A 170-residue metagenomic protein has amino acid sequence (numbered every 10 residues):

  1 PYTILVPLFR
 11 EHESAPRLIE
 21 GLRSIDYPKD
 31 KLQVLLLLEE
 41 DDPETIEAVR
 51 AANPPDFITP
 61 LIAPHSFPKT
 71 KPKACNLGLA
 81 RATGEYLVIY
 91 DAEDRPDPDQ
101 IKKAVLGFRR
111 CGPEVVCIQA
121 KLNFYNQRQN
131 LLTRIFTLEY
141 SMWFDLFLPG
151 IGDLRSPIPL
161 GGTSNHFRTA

Functional and structural regions predicted by a protein language model:
P1, S14-Y27: Juxtamembrane C-terminal module of membrane proteins
Y2-T3, Q33: Cell-envelope/extracellular polymer assembly enzymes that use nucleotide-activated donors
V6-I19, E39-D41: Active-site beta-to-alpha loop of glycosyltransferases that engages the nucleotide-sugar donor
E11-A15, T45, F67-K71: Phosphate/oxyanion-binding active-site loops and adjacent basic polyanion-contact surfaces
R23-F67, F108-R109: Acidic donor-binding segment of Leloir-type glycosyltransferases
N53-L77, P98-A170: Long helical/loop segments within the catalytic core of UDP-sugar-dependent glycosyltransferases, especially the large
L87: Short aromatic/hydrophobic "clamp" motif used to bind/position activated sugar donors
D91-R95: The conserved acidic donor/metal-binding loop of glycosyltransferases
